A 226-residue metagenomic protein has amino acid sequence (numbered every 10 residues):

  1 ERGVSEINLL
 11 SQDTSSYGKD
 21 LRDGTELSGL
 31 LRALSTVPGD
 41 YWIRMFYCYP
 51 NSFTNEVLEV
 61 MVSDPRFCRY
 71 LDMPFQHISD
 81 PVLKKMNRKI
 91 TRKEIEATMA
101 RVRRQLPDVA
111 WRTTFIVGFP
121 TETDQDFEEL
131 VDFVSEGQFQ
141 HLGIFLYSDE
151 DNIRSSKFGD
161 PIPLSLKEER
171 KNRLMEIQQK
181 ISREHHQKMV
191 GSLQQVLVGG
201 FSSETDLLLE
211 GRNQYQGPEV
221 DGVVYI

Functional and structural regions predicted by a protein language model:
R2-F127: Conserved SAM/AdoMet-binding glycine-rich loop
G18-S35, G39, M86, D149-K180: Radical SAM enzyme [4Fe-4S]-AdoMet core and its adjacent flexible, acidic and glycine-rich loops/tails across
D40, C68-Y70, A110-R112, F139 (+3 more regions): Active-site lining segments that contact anionic ligands and/or coordinate catalytic metals
M73, T114, V134, L142 (+2 more regions): Hydrophobic, well-ordered secondary-structure elements that form the walls of internal hydrophobic environments
E122, E136-F139: Contiguous mid-protein beta-loop-alpha structural module that forms a pocket-lining wall or clamp of enzyme active
L146-D151, H186-Q187: AMP-binding (ANL) adenylation modules
K157-I226: Terminal RNA-binding accessory module
